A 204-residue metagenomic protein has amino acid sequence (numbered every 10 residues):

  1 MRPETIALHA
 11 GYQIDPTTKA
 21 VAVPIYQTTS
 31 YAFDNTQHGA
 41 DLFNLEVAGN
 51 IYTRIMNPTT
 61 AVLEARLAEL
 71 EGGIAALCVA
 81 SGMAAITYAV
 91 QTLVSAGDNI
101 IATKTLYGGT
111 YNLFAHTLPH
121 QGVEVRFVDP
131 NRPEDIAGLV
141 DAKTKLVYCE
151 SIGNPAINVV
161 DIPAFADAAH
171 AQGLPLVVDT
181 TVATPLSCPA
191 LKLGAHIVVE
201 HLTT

Functional and structural regions predicted by a protein language model:
M1-N57, A65: N-terminal "arm"/small-domain region of PLP-dependent enzymes with the aminotransferase-like
A7-H9, Q13, L77-T204: Conserved PLP-enzyme active-site core in the AAT-like
T17-I25, D41-L45, L70-G72, L93-V94 (+2 more regions): Short, mixed-charge, low-aromatic patches
D34-N35, L67, I100, S151: A broad "ordered helical/assembly scaffold" signature
N35-T87, G109-T117: Conserved N-terminal alpha-helix of the aminotransferase class I/II PLP-enzyme fold
